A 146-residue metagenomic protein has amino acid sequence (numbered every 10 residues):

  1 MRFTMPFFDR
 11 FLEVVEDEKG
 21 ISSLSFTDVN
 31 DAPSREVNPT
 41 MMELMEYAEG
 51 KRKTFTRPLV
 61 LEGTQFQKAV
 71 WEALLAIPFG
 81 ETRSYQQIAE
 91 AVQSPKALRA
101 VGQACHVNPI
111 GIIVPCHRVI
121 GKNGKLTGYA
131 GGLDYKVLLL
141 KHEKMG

Functional and structural regions predicted by a protein language model:
M1-K96, G146: Basic nucleic-acid-binding alpha-helical/helix-turn surface characteristic of O6-alkylguanine DNA
P78, P109-I112, G124: Histidine- and aromatic-rich ligand-binding microenvironments
E90, I112, G128: Conserved SAM-binding loop
K96-N108: Regulatory, non-catalytic segments
I112-V119: Short Lys/Arg-enriched helix C-cap and helix-to-coil transition segments that create basic nucleic-acid-contact patches
G124-G146: …primarily DNA-binding HTH/wHTH and HhH modules…
